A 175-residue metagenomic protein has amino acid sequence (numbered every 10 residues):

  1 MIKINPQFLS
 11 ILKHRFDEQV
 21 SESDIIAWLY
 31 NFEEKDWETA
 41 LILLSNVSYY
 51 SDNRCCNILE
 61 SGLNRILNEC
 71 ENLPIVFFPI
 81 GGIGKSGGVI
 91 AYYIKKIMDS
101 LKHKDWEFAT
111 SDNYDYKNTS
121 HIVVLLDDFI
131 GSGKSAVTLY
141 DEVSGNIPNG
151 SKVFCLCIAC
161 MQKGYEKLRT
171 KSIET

Functional and structural regions predicted by a protein language model:
M1-T175: PRPP-associated nucleotide enzymes
